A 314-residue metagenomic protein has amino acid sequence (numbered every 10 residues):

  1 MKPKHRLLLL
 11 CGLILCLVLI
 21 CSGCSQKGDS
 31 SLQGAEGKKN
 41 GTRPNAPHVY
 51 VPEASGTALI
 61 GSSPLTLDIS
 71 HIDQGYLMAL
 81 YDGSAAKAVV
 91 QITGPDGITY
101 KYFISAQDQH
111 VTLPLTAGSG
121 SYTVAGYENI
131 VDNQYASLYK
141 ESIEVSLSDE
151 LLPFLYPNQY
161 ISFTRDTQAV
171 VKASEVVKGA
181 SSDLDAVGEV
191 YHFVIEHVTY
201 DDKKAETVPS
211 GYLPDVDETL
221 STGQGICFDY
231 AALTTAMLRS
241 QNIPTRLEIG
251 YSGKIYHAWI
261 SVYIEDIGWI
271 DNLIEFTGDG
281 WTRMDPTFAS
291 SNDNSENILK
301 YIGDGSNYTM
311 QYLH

Functional and structural regions predicted by a protein language model:
K2-S182, I270-D271, D304-H314: N-terminal accessory/pre-domain segments preceding catalytic cores
Q168-K172, E189, D215: Exposed alpha-helical structural elements
K172-A180, H192-Y200, M237-P244: Structured segments of extracytoplasmic/periplasmic soluble domains in secreted or envelope-associated proteins
S181-V187, D201-S210, T245-Y251: Surface-exposed patches in mature extracellular/periplasmic domains of secreted proteins
A186-K203, L233, A289: Glycine-rich, acidic and aromatic/proline-enriched surface loops and short helix-turn segments that act as binding
A186-V190, G223-L238: Active-site nucleophilic cysteine motif
E196-I226: Short, conserved helix/loop micro-motifs enriched in His/Cys and acidic residues
D229-H314: Hydrophobic/aromatic-rich core segments of domains that either
